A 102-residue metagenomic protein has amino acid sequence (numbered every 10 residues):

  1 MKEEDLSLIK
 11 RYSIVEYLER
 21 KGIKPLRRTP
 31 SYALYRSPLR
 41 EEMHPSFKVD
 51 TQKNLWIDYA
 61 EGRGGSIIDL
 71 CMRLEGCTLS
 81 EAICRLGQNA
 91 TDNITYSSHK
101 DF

Functional and structural regions predicted by a protein language model:
M1-D101: N-terminal structured subdomain of primase-like DNA metabolism proteins
